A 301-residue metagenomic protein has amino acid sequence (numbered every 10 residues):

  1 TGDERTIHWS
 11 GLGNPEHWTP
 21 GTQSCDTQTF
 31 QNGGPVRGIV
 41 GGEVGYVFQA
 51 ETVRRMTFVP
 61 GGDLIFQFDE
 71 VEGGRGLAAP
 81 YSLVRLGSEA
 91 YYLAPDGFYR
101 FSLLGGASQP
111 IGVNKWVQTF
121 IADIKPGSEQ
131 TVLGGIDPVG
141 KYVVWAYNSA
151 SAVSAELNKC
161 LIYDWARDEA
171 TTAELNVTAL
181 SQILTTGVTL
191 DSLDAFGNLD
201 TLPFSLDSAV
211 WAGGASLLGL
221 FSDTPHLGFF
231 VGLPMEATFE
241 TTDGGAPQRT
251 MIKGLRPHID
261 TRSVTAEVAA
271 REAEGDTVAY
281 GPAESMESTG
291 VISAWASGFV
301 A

Functional and structural regions predicted by a protein language model:
T1-V132: Beta-propeller and closely related beta-pinwheel folds
G74-E89, P95-A301: Beta-sheet repeat architectures centered on beta-propellers
